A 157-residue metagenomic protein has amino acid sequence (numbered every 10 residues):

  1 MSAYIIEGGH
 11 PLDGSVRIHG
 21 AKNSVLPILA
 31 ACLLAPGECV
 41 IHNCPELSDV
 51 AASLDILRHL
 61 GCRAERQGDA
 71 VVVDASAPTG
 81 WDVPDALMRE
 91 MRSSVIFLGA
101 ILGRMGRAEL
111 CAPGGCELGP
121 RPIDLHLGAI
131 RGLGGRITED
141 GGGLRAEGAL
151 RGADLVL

Functional and structural regions predicted by a protein language model:
M1-L157: Structural preference for solvent-exposed beta-strand-turn elements and adjacent flexible terminal/loop segments within
